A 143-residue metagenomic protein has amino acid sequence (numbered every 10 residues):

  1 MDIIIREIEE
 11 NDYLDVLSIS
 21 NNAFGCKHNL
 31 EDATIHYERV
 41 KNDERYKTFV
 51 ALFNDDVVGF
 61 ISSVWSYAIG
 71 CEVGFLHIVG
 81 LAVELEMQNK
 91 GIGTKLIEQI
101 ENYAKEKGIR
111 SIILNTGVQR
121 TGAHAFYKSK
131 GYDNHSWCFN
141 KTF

Functional and structural regions predicted by a protein language model:
D2-V16: A short beta-loop-alpha structural element at the N-terminal edge of CoA-dependent acyl/N-acetyltransferase catalytic
L17-E31, I69: Helix-loop element at the rim of GNAT/NAT acetyltransferase active sites that forms part of the acceptor-substrate
H28-T48: Active-site rim helix/loop that mediates acceptor-substrate recognition in acyltransferases
V50, D56-W65, A82: Conserved beta-strand in the GNAT
L81-Q88: A short, internal acetyl-CoA/4′-phosphopantetheine-binding micro-motif in the GNAT/acyltransferase core
N89-N102, S129: Conserved acetyl-CoA-binding loop-helix of GNAT-fold acetyltransferases
T94, V118-S136: Conserved active-site alpha-helix within GNAT-family acetyltransferase domains
I97, A104-N115: Conserved GNAT acetyl-CoA-binding A-motif
